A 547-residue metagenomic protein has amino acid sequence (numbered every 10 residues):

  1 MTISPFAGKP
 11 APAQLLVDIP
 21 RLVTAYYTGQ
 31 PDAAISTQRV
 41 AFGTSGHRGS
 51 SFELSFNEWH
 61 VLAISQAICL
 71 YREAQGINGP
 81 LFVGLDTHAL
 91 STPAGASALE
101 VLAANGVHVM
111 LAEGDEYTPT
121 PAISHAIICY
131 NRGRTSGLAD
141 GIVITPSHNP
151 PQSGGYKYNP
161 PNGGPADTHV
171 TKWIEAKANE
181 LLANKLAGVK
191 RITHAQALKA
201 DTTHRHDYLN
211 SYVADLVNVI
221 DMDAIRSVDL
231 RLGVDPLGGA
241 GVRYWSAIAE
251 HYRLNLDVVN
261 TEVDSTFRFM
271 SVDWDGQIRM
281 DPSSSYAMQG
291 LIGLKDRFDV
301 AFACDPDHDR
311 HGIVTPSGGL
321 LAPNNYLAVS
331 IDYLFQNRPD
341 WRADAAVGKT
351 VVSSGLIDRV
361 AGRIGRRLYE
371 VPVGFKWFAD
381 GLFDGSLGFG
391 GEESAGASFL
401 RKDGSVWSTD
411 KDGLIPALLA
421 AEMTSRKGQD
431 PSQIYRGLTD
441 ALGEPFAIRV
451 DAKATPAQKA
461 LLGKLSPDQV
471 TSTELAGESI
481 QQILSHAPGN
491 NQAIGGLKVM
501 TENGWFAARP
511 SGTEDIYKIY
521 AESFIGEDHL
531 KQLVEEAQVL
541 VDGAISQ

Functional and structural regions predicted by a protein language model:
T2-A104, K199-L232, A240: An N-terminal, well-structured beta->alpha segment
T2-A13, G76-G164: Ferredoxin-reductase
A13-Q14, R21, A25-T28, V109-H125 (+3 more regions): Phosphate-binding chemistry for phosphorylated carbohydrates and sugar-nucleotides
A34-T44, V189-T193, V259-T266, G512-T513: Flexible hinge/switch segments at interdomain interfaces of large molecular machines
E58-L62, A122, W505-A507: Metallocofactor- and cofactor-centric catalytic cores in central/energy metabolism, strongly enriched
G84, G141-S147, A303-D305, G390 (+1 more regions): Short beta-strand segments
Q429-Q547: Catalytic-core signal marking the mid-to-C-terminal active-site face
